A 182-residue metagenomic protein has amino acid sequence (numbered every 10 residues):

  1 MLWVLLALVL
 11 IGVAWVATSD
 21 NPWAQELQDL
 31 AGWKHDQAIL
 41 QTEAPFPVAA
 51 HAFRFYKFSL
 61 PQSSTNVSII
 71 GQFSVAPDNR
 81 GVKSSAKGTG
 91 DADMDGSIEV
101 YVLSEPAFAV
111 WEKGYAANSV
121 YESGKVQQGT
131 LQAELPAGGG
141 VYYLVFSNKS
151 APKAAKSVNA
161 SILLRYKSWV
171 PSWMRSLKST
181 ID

Functional and structural regions predicted by a protein language model:
L2-D182: Acidic, Ser/Thr/Pro
